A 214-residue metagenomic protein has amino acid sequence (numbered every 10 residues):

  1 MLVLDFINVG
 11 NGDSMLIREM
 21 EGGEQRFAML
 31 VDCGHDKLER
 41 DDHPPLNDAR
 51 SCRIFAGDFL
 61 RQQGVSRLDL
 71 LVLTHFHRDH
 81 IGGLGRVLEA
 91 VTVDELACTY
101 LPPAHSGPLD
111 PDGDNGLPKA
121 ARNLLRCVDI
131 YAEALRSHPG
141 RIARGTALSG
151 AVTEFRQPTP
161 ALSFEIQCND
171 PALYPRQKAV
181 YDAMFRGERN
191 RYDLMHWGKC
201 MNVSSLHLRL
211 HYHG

Functional and structural regions predicted by a protein language model:
M1-L2, I81-G214: Flexible, acidic/histidine-containing loops and adjacent segments that form or flank the divalent-metal
M1-S66, K199-G214: Conserved beta-strand hairpin/beta-sheet module of binuclear metal-dependent hydrolase folds, prominently
D5, V72, A97: Conserved Rossmann-like nucleotide-binding pocket used by diverse enzymes that bind dinucleotide cofactors
D13, L38, H80, H105-S106: Flexible loop/turn segments at secondary-structure boundaries
M20, D32-G34, T74-F76, A147 (+1 more regions): Active-site-proximal beta-strand/loop segments in catalytic clefts of secreted hydrolases
F27-M29, R67-L70, E95, I166: Structural motif
P45, V72-L73, H196: A generic structural signal for short
L68-D79: Metallo-beta-lactamase
